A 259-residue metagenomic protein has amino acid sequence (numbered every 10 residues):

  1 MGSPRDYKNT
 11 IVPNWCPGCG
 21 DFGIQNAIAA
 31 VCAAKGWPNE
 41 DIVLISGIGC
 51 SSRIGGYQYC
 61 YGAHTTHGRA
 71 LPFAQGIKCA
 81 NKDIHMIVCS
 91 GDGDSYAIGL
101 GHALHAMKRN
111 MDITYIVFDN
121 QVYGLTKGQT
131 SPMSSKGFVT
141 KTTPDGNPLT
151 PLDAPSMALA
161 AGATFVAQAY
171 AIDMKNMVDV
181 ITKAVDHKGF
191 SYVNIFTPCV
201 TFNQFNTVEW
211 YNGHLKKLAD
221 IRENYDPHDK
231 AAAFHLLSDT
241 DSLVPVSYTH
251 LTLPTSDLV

Functional and structural regions predicted by a protein language model:
M1-Q75, C79-I84: Thiamine diphosphate
D21, H102, H250: Histidine-centered active-site/metal-ligand motif
D41-G47, V88-G91, V117, A169 (+1 more regions): Beta-strand segments within the central parallel beta-sheet cores of soluble alpha/beta enzyme folds
C50-G124: Thiamine diphosphate
A97-T114, F118, V122-P245: Glycine-rich ThDP/TPP pyrophosphate-binding loop and its adjacent helix/strand module within ThDP-dependent enzymes
T249-T255: Conserved small/polar residues in nucleotide/adenosyl-binding loops
